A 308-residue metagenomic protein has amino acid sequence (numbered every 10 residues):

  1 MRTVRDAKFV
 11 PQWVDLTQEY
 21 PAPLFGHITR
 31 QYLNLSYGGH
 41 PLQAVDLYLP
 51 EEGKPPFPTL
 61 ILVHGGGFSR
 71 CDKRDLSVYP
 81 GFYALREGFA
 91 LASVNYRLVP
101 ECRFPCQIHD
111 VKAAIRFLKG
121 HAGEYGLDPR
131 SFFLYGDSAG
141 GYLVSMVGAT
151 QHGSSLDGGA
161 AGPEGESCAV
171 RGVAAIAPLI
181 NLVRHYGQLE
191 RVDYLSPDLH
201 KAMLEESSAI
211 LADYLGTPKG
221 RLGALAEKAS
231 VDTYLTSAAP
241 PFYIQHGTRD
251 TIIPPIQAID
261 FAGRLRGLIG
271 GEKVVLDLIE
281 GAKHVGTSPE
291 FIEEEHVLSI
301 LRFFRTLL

Functional and structural regions predicted by a protein language model:
M1-L308: Alpha/beta-hydrolase superfamily serine-hydrolase fold, recognizing
